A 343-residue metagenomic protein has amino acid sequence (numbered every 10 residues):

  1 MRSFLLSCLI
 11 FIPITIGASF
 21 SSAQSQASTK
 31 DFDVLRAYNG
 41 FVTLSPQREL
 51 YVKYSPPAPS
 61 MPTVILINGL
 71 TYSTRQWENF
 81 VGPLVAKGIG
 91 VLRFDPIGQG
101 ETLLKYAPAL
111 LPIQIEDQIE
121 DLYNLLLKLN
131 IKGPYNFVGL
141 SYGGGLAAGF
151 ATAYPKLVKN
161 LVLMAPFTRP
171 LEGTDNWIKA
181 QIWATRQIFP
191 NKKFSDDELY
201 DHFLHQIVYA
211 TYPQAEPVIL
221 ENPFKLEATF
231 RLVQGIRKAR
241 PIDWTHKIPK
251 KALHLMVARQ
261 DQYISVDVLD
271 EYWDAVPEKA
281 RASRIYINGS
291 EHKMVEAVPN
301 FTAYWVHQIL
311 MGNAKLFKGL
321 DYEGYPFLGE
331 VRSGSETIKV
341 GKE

Functional and structural regions predicted by a protein language model:
S55-L103: Conserved HGGG/HGGXW glycine-rich cap/lid loop of the alpha/beta-hydrolase fold
P96-Y135: Active-site loop/oxyanion-hole signature of alpha/beta-hydrolase fold enzymes
G139-G143, A147: Gly/Ala-rich beta-loop-alpha elbow adjacent to hydrolase catalytic centers
T152, L161-F189: Flexible "cap/lid" loop of the alpha/beta hydrolase fold
G173, K192-K247: Conserved alpha/beta-hydrolase catalytic His-Asp/Glu region
I248-P249, L255-V257: Short beta-strand/loop motif that positions the catalytic acidic residue of the alpha/beta-hydrolase fold
M256-G289: Conserved loop-alpha-helix segment in the C-terminal half of the alpha/beta-hydrolase fold that carries the catalytic
A280-E343: Catalytic active-site module of serine/aspartate enzymes centered on a nucleophile-bearing elbow/loop
